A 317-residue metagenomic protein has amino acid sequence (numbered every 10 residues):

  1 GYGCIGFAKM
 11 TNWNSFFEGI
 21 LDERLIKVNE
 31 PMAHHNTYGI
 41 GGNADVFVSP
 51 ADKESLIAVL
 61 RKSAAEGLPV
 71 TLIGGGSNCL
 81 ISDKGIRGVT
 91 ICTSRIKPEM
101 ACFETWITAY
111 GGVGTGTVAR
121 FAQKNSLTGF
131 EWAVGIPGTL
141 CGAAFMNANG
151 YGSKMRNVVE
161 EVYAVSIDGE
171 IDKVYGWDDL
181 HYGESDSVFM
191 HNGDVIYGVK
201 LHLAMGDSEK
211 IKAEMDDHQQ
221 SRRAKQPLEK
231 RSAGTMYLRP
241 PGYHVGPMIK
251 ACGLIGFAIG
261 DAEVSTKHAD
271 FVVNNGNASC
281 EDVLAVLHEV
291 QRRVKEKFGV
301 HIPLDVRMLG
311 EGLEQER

Functional and structural regions predicted by a protein language model:
N12-L140: Anion-binding (especially nucleotide phosphate/pyrophosphate-binding) glycine-rich loop and adjoining beta-alpha core
K27-V28, N36, C79, V165-H288 (+2 more regions): Phosphate/pyrophosphate- and phosphate-bearing ligand-binding catalytic cores of soluble enzymes
G41-G42, F47-K53, L80-P98, F145-W177 (+1 more regions): Structural signature of FAD isoalloxazine-binding scaffolds in flavoprotein oxidoreductases
E66, I73-G75, V158, K230-R231 (+1 more regions): Short, basic and Ser/Thr-rich N-terminal targeting/leader segments
N78-C79, A119-A122, F130-V134, N147-K154 (+3 more regions): A generic local secondary-structure boundary/capping motif
T115, A119, A133, P137 (+5 more regions): Hydrophobic, well-ordered secondary-structure segments
